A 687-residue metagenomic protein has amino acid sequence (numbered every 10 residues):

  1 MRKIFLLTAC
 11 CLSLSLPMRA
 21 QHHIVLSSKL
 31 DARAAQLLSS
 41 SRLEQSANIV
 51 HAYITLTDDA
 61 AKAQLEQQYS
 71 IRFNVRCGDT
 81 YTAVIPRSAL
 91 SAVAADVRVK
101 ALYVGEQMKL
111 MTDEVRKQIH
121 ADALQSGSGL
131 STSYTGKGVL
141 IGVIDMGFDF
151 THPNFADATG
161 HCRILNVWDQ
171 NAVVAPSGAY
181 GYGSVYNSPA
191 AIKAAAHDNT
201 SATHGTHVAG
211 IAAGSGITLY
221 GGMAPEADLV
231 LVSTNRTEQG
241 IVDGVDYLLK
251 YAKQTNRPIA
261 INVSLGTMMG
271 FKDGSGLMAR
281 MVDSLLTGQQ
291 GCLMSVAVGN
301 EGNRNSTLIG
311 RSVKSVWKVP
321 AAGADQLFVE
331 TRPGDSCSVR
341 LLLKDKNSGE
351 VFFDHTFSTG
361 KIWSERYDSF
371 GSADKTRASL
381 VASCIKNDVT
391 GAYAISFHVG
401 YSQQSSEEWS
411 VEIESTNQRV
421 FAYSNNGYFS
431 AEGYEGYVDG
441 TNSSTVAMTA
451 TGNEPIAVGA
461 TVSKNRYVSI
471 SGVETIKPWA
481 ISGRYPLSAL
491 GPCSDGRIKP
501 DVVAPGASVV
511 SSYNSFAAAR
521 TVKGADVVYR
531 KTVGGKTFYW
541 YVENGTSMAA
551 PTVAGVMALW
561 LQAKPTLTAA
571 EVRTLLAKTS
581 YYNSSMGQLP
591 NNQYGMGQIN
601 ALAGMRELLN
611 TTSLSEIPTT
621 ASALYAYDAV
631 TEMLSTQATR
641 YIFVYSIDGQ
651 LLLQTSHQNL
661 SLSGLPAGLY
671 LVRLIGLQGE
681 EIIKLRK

Functional and structural regions predicted by a protein language model:
M1-I4, K687: Positively charged n-region of N-terminal signal peptides that target proteins for export
I4-L6, C11, P17-T132, L140 (+1 more regions): Autoinhibitory N-terminal propeptides
Q21, S128-I241, N256-R257, Q289-L293 (+8 more regions): Subtilisin-like serine protease catalytic core
S39-L43, T255-G276, L285, Q289-N300 (+3 more regions): C-terminal subdomain of the subtilisin-like protease fold in secreted/lumenal serine endopeptidases
F148-T206, G222, N347-G427, A517-A518 (+1 more regions): Active-site core segment of subtilase-fold serine proteases
I164, I259-D354, G360-K361, H398-Y513 (+1 more regions): Catalytic-core segments of hydrolase enzymes
A209-A212, I217, V230-I241, D246-A260 (+5 more regions): Hydrolase catalytic cores
E616-K687: C-terminal outer-membrane/trafficking sorting elements
